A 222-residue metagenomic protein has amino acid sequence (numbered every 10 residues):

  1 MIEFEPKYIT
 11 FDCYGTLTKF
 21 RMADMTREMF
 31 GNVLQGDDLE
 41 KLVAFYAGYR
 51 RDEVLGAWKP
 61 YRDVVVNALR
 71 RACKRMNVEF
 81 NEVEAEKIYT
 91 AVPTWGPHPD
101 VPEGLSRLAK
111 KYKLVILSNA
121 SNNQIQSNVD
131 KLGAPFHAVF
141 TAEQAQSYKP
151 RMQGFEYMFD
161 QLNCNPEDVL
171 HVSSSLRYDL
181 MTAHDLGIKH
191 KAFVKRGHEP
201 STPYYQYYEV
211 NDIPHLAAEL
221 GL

Functional and structural regions predicted by a protein language model:
M1-Y8, D37, S106, Y112-L222: Asp-based, Mg2+/Mn2+-dependent phosphohydrolase catalytic module
I2-P99: N-terminal helical cap/lid subdomain that shapes the substrate entry/recognition surface in HAD-like hydrolases
V64, A68, D100, G104 (+2 more regions): Charged catalytic carboxylate motif
